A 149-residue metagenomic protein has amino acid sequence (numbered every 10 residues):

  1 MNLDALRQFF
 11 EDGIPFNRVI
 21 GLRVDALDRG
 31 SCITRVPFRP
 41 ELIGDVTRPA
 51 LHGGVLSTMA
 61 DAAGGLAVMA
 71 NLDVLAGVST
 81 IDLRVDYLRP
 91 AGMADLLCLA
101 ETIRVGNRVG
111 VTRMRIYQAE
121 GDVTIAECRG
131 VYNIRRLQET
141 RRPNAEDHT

Functional and structural regions predicted by a protein language model:
M1-P15, T149: Extreme N-terminal tail/first-helix region
R18-I20, G30-C32, G77-L83, A94 (+2 more regions): A generic structural signal for short beta-strands and their flanking turns/coil linkers
L22-R23, Y87: Beta-strand-rich interaction surfaces with strong enrichment in secreted/lumenal proteins
R23-A50: Catalytic strand-loop segment that frames the active site of acyl-thioester-processing enzymes
V36-F38, Y87, I134: Hydrophobic residues in beta-strands and at strand termini
L51-V74: Active-site helix/loop of acyl-thioester processing domains in fatty-acid/polyketide metabolism, spanning hotdog-fold
L66-L97, T102: Hydrophobic beta-strand-centered segment that forms part of the acyl-chain substrate-binding groove
A91-M93, L97-T149: HotDog/MaoC-like acyl-thioester-processing domains
